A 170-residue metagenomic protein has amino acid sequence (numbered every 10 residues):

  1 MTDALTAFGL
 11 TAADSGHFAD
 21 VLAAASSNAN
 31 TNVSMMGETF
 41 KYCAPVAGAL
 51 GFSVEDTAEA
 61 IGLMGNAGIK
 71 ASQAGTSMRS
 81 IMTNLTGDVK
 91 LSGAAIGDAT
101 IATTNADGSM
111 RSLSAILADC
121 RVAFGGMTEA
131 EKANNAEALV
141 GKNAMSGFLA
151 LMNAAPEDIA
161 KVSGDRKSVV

Functional and structural regions predicted by a protein language model:
M1-S26, M35-C43, S53-V170: Alpha-helical architecture feature
A29-N30, A47-L50: Short coil/turn linkers that connect adjacent helices within long alpha-helical scaffolds, especially alpha-solenoid
